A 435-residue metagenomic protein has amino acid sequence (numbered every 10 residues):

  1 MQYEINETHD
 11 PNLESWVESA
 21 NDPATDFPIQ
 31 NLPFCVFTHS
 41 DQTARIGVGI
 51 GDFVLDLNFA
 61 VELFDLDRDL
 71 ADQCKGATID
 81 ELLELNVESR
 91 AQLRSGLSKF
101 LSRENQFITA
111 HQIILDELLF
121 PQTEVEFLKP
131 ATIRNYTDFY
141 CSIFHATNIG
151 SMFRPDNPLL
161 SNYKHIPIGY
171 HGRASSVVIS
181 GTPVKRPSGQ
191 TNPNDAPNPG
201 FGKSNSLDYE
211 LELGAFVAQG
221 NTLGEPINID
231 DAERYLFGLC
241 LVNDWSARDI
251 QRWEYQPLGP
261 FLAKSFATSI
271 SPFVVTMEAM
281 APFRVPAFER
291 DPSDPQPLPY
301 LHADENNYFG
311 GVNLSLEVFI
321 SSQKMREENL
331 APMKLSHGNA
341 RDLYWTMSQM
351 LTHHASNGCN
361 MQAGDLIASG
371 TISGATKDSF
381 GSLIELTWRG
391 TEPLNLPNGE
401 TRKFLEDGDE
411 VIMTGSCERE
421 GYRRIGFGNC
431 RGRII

Functional and structural regions predicted by a protein language model:
Q2, T8-Q42, G49, L55-H337 (+1 more regions): Active-site microenvironments in enzyme catalytic cores
F201-S206, G358-C359, R402: Exposed beta-sheet edge/beta-hairpin loop segments within beta-rich domains
G338-N339, L405: Transmitter module of two-component histidine kinases
Y344-S356, Q362, I367-S416, R423-C430: Active-site pocket scaffolds in enzymes
